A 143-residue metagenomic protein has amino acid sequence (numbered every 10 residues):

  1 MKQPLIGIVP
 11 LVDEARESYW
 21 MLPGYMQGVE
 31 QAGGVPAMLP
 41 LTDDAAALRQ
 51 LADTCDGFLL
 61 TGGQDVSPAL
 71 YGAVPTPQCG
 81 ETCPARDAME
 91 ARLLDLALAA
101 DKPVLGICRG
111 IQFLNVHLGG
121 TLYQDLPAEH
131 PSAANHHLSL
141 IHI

Functional and structural regions predicted by a protein language model:
M1-I107, V116-Y123, P127-L140: N-terminal beta1-alpha1 cap of cysteine-dependent amidohydrolase-like domains
R109-I111: Active-site loop->helix "elbow" adjoining a glycine-rich segment at hydrolase catalytic centers
